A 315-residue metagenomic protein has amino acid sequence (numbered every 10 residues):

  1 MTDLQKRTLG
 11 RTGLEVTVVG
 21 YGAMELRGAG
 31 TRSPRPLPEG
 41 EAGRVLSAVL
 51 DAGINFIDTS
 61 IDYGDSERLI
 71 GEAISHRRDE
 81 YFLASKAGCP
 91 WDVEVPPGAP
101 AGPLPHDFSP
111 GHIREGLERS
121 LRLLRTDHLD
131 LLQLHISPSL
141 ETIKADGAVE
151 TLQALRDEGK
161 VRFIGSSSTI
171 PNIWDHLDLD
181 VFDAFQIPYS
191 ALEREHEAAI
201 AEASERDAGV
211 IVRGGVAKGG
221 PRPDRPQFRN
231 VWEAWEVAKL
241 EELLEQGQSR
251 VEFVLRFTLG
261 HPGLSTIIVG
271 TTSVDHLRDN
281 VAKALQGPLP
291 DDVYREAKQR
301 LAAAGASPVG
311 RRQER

Functional and structural regions predicted by a protein language model:
M1-Y81: N-terminal binding-site loop/beta-alpha segment at the start of enzyme catalytic domains that lines or forms
L9, Y21, V49, I57 (+10 more regions): Conserved, mostly hydrophobic/aromatic
R11-E15, D51, G71-F82, L121-R125 (+3 more regions): Acidic (Asp/Glu)-rich catalytic clusters
M24-L26, S60-D62, K86-P90, L134-S139 (+4 more regions): Active-site beta-loop-alpha junctions enriched in small/polar residues
A29-G30, P34-L37, S47, P96-A191 (+2 more regions): Glycine/proline-rich, positively charged, aromatic-decorated active-site loop/lid region on the catalytic face
L50, N55, L179, A198-R315: Structured C-terminal cap/extension of enzyme domains
N55-I61, R162-G165, A184-I187, I267-I268: Short catalytic-loop micro-motif centered on adjacent basic/acidic residues
E80-E94: A short, structured active-site edge motif that brings together acidic residues
